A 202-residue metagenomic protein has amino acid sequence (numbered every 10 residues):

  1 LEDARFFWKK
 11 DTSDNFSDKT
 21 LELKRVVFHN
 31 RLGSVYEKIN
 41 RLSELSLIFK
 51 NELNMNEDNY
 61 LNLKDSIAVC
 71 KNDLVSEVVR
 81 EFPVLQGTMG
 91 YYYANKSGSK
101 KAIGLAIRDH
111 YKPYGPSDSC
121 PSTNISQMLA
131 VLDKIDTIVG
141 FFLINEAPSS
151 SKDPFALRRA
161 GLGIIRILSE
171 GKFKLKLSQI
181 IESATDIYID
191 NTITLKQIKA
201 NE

Functional and structural regions predicted by a protein language model:
L1-E202: Amphipathic alpha-helical "coupling" segments that flank catalytic cores
